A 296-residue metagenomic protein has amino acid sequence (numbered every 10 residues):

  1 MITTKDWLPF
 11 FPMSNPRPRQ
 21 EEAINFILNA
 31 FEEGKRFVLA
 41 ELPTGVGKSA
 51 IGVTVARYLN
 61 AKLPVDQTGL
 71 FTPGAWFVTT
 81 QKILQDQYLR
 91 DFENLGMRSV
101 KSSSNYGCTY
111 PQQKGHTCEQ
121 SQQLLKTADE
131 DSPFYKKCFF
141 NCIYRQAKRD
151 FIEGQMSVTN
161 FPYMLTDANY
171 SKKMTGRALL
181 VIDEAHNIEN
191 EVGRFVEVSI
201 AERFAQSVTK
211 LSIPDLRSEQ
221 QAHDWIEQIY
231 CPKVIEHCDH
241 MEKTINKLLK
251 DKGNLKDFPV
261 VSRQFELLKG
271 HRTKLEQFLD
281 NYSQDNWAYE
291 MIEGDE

Functional and structural regions predicted by a protein language model:
I2-F11, P18-T44, Q67-L70, N94-Y135 (+1 more regions): Conserved coupling segment at the C-terminus of the helicase ATP-binding
N15, P43-T44, W76, T80: Conserved aromatic-histidine-acidic binding/catalytic patches
G34-V38, T54-F92: Conserved SF1/SF2 helicase motif Ia
L39, W76-V78, S157-N160, V181: Structural motif
K48: Conserved lysine of the Walker
I51: Hydrophobic positions on the alpha1 helix immediately C-terminal to the Walker A/P-loop
Q81-K82, N160-Y163, E184: A short beta-strand-to-loop transition that corresponds to the Sensor-1 phosphate-sensing loop of AAA+ P-loop ATPases
K137-E153, S157-A178: Conserved RecA-like ASCE ATPase "motif II neighborhood" in helicase/translocase motors
